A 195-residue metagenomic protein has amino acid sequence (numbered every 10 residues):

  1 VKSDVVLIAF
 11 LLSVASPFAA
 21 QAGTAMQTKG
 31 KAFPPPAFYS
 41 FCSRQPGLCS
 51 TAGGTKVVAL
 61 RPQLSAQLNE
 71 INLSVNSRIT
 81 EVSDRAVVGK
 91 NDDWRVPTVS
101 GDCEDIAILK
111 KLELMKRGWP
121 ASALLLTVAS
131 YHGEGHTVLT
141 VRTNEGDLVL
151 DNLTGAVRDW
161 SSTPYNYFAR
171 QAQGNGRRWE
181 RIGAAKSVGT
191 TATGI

Functional and structural regions predicted by a protein language model:
V1-L7: Bacterial N-terminal signal peptides that target proteins for export
K2, P17-A19: An exposure/low-complexity boundary signal
L7-P17: Bacterial N-terminal signal peptides
A19-I195: A structural boundary/capping signal
